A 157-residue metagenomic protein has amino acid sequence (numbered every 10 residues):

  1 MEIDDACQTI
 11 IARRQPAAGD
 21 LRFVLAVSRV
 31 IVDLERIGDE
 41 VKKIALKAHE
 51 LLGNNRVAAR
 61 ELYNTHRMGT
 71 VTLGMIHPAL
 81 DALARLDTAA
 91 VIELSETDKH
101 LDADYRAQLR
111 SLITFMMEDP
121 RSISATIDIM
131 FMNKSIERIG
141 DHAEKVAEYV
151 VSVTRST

Functional and structural regions predicted by a protein language model:
M1-T157: Cytosolic, long alpha-helical scaffolding segments
